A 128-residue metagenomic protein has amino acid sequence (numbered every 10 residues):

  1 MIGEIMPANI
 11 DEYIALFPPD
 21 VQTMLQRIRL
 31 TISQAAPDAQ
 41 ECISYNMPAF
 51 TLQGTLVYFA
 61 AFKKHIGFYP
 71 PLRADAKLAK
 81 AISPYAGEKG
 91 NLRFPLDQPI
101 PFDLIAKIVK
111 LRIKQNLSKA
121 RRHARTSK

Functional and structural regions predicted by a protein language model:
M1-K128: Charge-dense, helix-prone N-terminal extensions
